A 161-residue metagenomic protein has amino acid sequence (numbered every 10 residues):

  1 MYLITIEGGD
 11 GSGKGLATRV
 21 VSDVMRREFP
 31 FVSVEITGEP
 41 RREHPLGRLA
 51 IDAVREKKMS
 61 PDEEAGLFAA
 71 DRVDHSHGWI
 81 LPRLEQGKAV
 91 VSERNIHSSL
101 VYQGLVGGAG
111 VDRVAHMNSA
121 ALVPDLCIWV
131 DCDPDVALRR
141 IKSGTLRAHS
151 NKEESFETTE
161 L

Functional and structural regions predicted by a protein language model:
M1-Y2, V32: Nucleotide donor/acceptor-binding cores
I4-I6: Hydrophobic anchor at the beta1->P-loop junction of P-loop NTPases
G11-S12: ATP-binding Walker
G15: Walker A/P-loop
V21-V24: Hydrophobic residues on the short alpha-helix immediately C-terminal to a glycine-rich phosphate/catalytic loop
E28-L122: ATP-dependent small-molecule kinase phosphotransfer cores that center on conserved nucleotide phosphate-binding segments
S98-L161: A glycine- and Lys/Arg-enriched "phosphate-lid" helix/loop adjacent to the NTP-binding pocket of small-molecule kinases
